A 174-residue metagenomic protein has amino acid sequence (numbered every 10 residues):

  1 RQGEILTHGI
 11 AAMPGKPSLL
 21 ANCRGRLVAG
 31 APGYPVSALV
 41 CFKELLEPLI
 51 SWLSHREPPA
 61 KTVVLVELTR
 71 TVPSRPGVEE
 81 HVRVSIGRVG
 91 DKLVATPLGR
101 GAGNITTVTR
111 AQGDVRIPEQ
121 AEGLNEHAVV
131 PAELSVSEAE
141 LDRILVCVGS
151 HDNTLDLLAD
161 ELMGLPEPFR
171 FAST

Functional and structural regions predicted by a protein language model:
Q2-S137: Flexible glycine/proline-rich
S137-T174: Domain-level signature for soluble enzymes in the chorismate/prephenate branch of the shikimate pathway
